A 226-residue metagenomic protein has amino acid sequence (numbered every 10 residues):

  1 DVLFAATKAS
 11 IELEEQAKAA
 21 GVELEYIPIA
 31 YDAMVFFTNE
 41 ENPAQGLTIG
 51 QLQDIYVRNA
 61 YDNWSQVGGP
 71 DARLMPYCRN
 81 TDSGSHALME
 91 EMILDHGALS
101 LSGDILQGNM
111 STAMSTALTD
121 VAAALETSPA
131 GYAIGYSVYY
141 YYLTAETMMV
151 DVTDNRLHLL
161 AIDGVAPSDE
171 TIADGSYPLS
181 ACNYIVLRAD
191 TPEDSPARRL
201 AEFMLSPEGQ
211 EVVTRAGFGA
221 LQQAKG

Functional and structural regions predicted by a protein language model:
D1-D32, F37-G226: Exported/periplasmic ABC-transporter solute-binding proteins
